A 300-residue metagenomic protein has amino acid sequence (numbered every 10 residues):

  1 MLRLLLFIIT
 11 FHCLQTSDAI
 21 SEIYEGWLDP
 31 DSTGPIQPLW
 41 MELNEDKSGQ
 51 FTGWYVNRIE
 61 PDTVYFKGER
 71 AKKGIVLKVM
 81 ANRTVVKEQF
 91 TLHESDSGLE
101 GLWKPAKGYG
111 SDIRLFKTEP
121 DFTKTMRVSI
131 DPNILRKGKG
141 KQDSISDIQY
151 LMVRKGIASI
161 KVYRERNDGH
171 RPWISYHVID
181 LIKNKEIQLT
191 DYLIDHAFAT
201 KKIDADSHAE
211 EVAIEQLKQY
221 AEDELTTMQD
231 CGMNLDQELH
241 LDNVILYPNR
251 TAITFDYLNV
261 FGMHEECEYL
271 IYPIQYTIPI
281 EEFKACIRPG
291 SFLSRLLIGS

Functional and structural regions predicted by a protein language model:
L2-H12: Sec-dependent N-terminal signal peptides
L14-A19: Sec/Tat signal peptide C-region and signal peptidase I cleavage site
E22-S300: Compositionally biased intrinsically disordered regions enriched in Thr/Gly
